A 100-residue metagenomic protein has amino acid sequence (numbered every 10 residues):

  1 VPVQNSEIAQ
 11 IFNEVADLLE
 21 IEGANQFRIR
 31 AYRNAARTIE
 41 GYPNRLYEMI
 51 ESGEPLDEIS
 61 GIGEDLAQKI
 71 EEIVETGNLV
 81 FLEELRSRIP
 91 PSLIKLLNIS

Functional and structural regions predicted by a protein language model:
V1-L97: Structure-specific DNA junction-binding interface
S100: Short, positively charged, Gly/Tyr-enriched micro-motifs that form contact patches at catalytic or ligand/partner
